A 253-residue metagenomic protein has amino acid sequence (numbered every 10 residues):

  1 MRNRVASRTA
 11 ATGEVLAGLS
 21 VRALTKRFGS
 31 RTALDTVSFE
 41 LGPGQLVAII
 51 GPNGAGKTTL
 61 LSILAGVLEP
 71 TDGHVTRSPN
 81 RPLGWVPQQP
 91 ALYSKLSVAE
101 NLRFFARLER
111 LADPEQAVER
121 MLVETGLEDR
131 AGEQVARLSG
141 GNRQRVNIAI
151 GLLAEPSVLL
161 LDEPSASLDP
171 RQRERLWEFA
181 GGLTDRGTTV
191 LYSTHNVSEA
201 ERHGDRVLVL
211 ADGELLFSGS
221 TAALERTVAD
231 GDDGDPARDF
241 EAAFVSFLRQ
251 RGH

Functional and structural regions predicted by a protein language model:
I50-P52: The feature captures the beta-strand-to-loop junction immediately N-terminal to the Walker
A65: Helix-to-loop junction immediately C-terminal to a conserved catalytic motif
R103, R107-R130: Conserved ABC ATPase "signature" region
Q134-L138: Conserved ABC ATPase signature
L159-E163: Catalytic Walker B motif of ABC-type/P-loop ATPase nucleotide-binding domains
